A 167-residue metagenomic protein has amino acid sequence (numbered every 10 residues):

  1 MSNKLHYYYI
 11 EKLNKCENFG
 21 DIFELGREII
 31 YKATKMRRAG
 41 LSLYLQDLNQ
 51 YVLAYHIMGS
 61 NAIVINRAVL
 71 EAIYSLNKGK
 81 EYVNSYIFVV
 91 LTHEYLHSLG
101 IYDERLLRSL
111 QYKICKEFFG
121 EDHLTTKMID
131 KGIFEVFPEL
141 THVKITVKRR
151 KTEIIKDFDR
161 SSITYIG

Functional and structural regions predicted by a protein language model:
M1-L53, I57-A72, Y102-G167: Metalloprotease/metallohydrolase-associated module, dominated by Zn2+-dependent proteases
V64-T92: Short acidic, glycine/tyrosine-flanked loop/strand segments centered on an H-E-D-like triad
S85-Y102, R108: Active-site recognition of the HExxH zinc-binding catalytic motif
